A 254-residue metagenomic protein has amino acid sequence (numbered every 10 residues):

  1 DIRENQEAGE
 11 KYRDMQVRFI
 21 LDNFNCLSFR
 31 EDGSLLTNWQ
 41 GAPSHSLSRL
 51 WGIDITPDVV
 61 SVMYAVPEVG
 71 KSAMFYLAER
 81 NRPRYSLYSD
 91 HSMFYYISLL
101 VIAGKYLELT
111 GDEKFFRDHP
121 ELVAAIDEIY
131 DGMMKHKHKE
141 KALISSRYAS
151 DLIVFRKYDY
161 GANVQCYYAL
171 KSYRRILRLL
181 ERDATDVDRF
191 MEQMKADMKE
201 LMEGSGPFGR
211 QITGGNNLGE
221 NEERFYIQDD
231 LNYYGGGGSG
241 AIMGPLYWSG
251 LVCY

Functional and structural regions predicted by a protein language model:
I2-E108, Y233-S249, Y254: Substrate-binding groove/exosite segments of carbohydrate-active enzymes
A8-N25, F94, G104-Y160, R189-Q193 (+2 more regions): Active-site acid/base region of carbohydrate-active enzymes
N23-S44, S72-H91, M134-F155, K199-D230: Glycine- and aromatic-rich loop/turn segments at beta-sheet edges
Y64, E79, K105, G132-K135 (+4 more regions): Positions within ordered alpha-helical repeat solenoids
V66, D118-H119, I227: Polar helix-capping/helix-linker motif
F75, V101, D131, V164 (+1 more regions): Generic structural signal for well-ordered, non-membrane alpha-helices
S86-S89, L100, K114-R117, E181-D188: Short, surface-exposed loop/turn segments at secondary-structure junctions
K141-S145, F155-D159, Q165-Y254: Catalytic cores of carbohydrate-active enzymes
